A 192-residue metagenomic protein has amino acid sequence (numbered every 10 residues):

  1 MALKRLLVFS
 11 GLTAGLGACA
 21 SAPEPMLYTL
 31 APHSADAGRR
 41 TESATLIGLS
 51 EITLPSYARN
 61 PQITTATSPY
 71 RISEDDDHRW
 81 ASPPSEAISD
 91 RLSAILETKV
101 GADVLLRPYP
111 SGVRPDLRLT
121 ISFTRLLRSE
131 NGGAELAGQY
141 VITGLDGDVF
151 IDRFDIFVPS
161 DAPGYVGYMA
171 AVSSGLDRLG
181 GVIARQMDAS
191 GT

Functional and structural regions predicted by a protein language model:
M1-C19: Sec-dependent bacterial lipoprotein signal peptides
G15, G48, S122: Conserved Rossmann-like nucleotide-binding pocket used by diverse enzymes that bind dinucleotide cofactors
C19-P84, S190-T192: A structural "domain/chain start" motif
A20-G38, S43, A94, K99-D146 (+1 more regions): Surface-exposed short loop/turn segments
S50-I52, A66-S68, V141, L145 (+1 more regions): Generic beta-structure capping elements
P55, R91-A102, V182-S190: Structured segments of extracytoplasmic/periplasmic soluble domains in secreted or envelope-associated proteins
R71-A81, G147-R185: Short secondary-structure boundary motifs at beta->alpha junctions and helix caps
